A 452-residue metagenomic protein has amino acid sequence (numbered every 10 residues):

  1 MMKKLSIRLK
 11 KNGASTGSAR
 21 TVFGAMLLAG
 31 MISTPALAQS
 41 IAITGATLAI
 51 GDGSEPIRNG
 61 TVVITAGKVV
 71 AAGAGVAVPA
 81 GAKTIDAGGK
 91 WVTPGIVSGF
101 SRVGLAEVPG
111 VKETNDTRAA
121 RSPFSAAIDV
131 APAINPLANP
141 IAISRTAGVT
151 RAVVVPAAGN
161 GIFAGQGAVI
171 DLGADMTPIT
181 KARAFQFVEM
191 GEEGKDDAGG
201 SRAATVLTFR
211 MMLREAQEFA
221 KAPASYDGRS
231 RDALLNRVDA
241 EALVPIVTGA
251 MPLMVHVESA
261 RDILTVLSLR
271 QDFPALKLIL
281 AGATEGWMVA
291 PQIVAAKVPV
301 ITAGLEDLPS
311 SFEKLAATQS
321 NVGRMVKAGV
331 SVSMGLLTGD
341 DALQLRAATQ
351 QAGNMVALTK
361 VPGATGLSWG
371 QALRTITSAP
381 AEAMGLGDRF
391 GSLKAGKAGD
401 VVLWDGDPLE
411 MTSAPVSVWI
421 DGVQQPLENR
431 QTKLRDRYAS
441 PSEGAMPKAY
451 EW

Functional and structural regions predicted by a protein language model:
M1-S18: N-terminal secretory signal peptides that target proteins for export/translocation
S18-P35: Bacterial N-terminal signal peptides
A36-S40: Boundary at the C-terminal end of the N-terminal hydrophobic targeting segment
I41-I43, V78-P132, K448: Replace "His-x-His-based motif
A46, E55, G60, E382 (+1 more regions): C-terminal cap of metal-dependent C-N hydrolases
L48, D52-T93: Histidine-rich, glycine-flanked metal-binding segment
V108, N115-R121, A126-A127, P252 (+4 more regions): His/Asp/Glu-enriched, well-ordered alpha-helical/loop segment that forms or immediately abuts the divalent-metal
L137-P140, R145-K277, A414, A449-W452: Polyanionic/metal-chelating signatures
